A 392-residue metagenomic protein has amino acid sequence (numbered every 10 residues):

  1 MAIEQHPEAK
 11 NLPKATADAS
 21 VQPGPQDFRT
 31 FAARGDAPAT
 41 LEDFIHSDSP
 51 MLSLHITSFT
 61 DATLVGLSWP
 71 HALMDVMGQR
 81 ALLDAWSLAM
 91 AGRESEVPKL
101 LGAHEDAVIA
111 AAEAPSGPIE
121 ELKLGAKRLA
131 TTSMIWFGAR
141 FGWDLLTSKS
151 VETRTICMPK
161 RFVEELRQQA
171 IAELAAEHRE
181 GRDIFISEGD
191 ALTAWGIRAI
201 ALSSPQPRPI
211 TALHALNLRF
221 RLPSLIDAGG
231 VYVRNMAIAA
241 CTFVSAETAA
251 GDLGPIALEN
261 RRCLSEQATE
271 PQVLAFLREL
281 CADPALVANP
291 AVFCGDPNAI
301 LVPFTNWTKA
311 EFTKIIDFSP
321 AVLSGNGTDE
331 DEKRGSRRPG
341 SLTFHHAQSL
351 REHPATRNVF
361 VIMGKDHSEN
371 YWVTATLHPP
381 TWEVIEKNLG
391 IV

Functional and structural regions predicted by a protein language model:
M1, L101-A172, L202-Q206, H214-S224: Short amphipathic alpha-helices and their capping loops
M1-G24, T147-T155, R221-L225, T242-A249: Acyl-group handling in specialized metabolite and lipid biosynthesis
M1-G66: Acyl-thioester-dependent condensation/acyltransferase catalytic cores
M1-T30, I109-G138, S324-G340: Charged, glycine/proline-rich intrinsically disordered loops and linkers
P23-D43, F141-S148, T155, L323 (+1 more regions): Long, low-complexity, polar/charged, intrinsically disordered or flexibly structured peripheral segments
F44-G117: Active-site-proximal acidic secondary-structure segment that organizes catalysis
T60-A62, S150, I184: Short hydrophobic "helix-edge" motifs at membrane interfaces and signal-peptide entry regions
T153-T155, P159-V392: Acyl-CoA-dependent O-acyltransferases
